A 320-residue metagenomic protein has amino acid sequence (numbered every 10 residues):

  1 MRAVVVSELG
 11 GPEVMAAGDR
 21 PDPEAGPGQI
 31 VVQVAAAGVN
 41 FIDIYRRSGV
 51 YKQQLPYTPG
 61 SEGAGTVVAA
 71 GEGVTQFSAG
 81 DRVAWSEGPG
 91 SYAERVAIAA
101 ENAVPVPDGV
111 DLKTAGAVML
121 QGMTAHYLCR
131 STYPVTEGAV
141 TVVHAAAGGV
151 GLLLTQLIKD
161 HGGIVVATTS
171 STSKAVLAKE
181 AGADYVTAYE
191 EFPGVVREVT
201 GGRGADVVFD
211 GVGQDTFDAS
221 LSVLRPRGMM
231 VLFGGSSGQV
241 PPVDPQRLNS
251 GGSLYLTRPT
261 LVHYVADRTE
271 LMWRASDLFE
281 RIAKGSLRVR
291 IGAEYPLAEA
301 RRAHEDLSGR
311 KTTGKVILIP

Functional and structural regions predicted by a protein language model:
M1, R268-P320: C-terminal hydrophobic helical "lid"/dimerization subdomain of Rossmann-like NAD(P)H-dependent oxidoreductases
P21-G38, S48-G90: Glycine-rich beta-strand-centered segment in the early N-terminal region that forms part of a ligand/cofactor-binding
Y45, A84-A147: NAD(P)H dinucleotide-binding glycine-rich loop of Rossmann-like/cofactor-binding domains, especially the beta1-alpha1
R82, V140, I164, G228-M229 (+1 more regions): Short glycine-centered segments of the SAM/dcSAM-binding site in methyltransferase folds
V143, K159-T216, D267: Adenosine-nucleotide cofactor-binding segment
V150: Hydrophobic/small residue at the entry helix of a nucleotide-binding pocket
D215-S286, I319-P320: Glycine-rich phosphate-binding loop and adjacent beta-alpha segment of Rossmann(oid) nucleotide-cofactor-binding
